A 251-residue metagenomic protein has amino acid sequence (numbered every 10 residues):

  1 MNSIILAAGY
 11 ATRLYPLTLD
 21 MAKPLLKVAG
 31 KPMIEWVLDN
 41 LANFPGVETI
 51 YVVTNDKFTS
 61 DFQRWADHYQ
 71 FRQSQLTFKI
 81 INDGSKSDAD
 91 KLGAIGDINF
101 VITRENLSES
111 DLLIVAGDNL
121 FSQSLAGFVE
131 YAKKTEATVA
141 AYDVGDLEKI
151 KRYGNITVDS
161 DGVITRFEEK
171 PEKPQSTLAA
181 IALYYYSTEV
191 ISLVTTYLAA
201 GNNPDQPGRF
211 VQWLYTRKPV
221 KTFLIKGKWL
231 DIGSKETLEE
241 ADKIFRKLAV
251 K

Functional and structural regions predicted by a protein language model:
M1-D20, L25-L26, T77-F78, P219: N-terminal nucleotide-binding beta1-loop-alpha1 segment
N2-I5, R13, K31-V115: Conserved N-terminal catalytic core of the sugar/cofactor nucleotidyltransferase
Y10, D118-N119: Active-site metal-binding loops of divalent metal-dependent hydrolases
L25, I156-V158, T222: A structural signal for short hydrophobic beta-strand segments in well-ordered beta-sheet cores
L38-D39, Q63, S122-K133, I191: Short alpha-helix within the catalytic core of nucleotide-sugar-dependent glycosyltransferases
N119-S122, W229: A short, conserved beta-strand element in the Rossmann-like catalytic core that flanks the donor/metal-binding loop
Q123-I150: Conserved donor-nucleotide/metal-binding helix-loop-beta segment in metal-dependent transferases, i.e., the alpha-helix
V129-E130, S160-D231, K235-K251: Catalytic-core segments of class I nucleotidyltransferases/pyrophosphorylases that form NMP-activated intermediates
